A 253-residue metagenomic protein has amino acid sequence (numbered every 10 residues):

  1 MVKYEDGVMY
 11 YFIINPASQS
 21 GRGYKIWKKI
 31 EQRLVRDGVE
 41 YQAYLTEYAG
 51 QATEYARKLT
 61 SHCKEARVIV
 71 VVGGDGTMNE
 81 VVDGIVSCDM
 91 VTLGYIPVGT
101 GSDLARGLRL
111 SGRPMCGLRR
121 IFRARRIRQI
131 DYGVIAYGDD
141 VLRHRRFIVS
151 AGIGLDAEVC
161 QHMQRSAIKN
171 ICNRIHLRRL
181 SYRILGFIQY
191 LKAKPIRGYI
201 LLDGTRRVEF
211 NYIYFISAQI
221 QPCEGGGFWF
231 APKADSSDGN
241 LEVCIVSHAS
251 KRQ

Functional and structural regions predicted by a protein language model:
M1-I69, N79, M115-L118: ATP/NTP phosphate-donor binding region
N15, A52, G133, V159 (+2 more regions): A residue-level signal for conserved active-site and pocket-lining positions in enzyme catalytic cores
P16, V72-G74, V98: Glycine-rich beta-strand-to-loop/alpha-helix junction loops that act as flexible
G23, E80-D83, A105-G107, E158 (+1 more regions): Short glycine-/acidic-enriched loop or helix-start segments at secondary-structure transitions that form or flank
T77-D89: Short Gly/Thr/Asp-enriched flexible loops that form oxyanion-binding sites at enzyme active sites
S87-F215: Catalytic core of DAGKc-family lipid kinases
L202-R206, N211-Q253: Internal anion-binding site segments
